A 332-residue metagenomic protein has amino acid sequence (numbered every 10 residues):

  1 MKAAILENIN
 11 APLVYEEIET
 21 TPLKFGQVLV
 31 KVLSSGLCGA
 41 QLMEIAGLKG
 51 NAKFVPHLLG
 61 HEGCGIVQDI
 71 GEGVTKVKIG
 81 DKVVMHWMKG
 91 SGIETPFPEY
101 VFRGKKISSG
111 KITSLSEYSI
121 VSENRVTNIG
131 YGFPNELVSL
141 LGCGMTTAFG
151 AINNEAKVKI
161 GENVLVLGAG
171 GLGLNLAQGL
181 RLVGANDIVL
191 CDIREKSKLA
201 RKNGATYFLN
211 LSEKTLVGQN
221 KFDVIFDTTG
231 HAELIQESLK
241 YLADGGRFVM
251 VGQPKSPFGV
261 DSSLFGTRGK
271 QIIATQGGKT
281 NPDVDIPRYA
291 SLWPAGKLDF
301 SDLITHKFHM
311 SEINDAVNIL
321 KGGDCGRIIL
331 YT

Functional and structural regions predicted by a protein language model:
T21-S35, L48-G92, R125, G130-F133: Glycine-rich beta-strand-centered segment in the early N-terminal region that forms part of a ligand/cofactor-binding
V84, I225-F226: N-terminal Rossmann-like NAD(P) cofactor-binding module of classical short-chain dehydrogenase/reductase
K89-L167: NAD(P)H dinucleotide-binding glycine-rich loop of Rossmann-like/cofactor-binding domains, especially the beta1-alpha1
Y131-E213: Mid-domain Rossmann-like dinucleotide-binding core that forms the NAD(H)/NADP(H) cofactor-binding site
A185, A232-K297, T332: Glycine-rich phosphate-binding loop and adjacent beta-alpha segment of Rossmann(oid) nucleotide-cofactor-binding
L216-I225: A short acidic, Gly/Pro-enriched loop at the edge of an enzyme's catalytic core that lines a small-molecule cofactor
Q236, D283-T332: C-terminal hydrophobic helical "lid"/dimerization subdomain of Rossmann-like NAD(P)H-dependent oxidoreductases
